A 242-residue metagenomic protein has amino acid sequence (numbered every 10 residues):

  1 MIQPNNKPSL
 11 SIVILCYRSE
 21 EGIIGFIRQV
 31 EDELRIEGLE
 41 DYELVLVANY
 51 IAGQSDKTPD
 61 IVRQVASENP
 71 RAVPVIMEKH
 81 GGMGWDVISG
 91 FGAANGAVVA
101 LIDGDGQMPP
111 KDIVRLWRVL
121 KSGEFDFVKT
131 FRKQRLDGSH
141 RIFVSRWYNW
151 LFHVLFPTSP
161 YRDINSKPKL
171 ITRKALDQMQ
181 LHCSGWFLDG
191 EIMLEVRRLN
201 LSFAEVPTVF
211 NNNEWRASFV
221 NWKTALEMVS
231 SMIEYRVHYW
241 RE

Functional and structural regions predicted by a protein language model:
M1-L10, S19-E21, T158, L181-E242: Hydrophobic helical membrane-anchoring modules
P8-I14, I23, V30, Y42-V47: Hydrophobic targeting segments
S19-I23, Q54, P109: Donor nucleotide-sugar binding loop of glycosyltransferases
S19-R35: Short, well-formed alpha-helical segments that are part of the catalytic scaffolds of diverse glycosyltransferases
V30-V75: Acidic donor-binding segment of Leloir-type glycosyltransferases
R71, E78-A93, P110-W186, N213-K223 (+1 more regions): Acceptor/aglycone-binding surface of glycosyltransferases and processive sugar-polymer synthases
V99: Short aromatic/hydrophobic "clamp" motif used to bind/position activated sugar donors
D103-Q107: The conserved acidic donor/metal-binding loop of glycosyltransferases
